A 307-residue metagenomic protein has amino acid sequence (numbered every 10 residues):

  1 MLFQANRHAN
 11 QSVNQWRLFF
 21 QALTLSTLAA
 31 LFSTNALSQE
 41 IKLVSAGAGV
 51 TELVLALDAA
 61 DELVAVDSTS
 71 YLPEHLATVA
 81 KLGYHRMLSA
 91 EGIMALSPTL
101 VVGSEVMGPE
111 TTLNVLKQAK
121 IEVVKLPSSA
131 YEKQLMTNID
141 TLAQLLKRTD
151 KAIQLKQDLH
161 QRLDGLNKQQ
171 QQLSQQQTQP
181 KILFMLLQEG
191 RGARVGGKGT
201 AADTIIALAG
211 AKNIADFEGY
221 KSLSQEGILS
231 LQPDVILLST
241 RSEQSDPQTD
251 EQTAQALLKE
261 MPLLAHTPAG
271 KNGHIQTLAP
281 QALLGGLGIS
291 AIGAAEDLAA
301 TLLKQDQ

Functional and structural regions predicted by a protein language model:
F3-T24: Bacterial N-terminal signal peptides that target proteins for export
S38-K42, T111-G190, K212-D216, K271-Q307: Extracytoplasmic substrate-binding proteins
K42-L96, L100-V106: A short, structured surface patch at a secondary-structure boundary
G47, E105-V106, S128, E218 (+1 more regions): Short secondary-structure boundary segments
D67, G196-K221: His/Asp/Glu-enriched short active-site or ligand-binding loop at hydrolase and phosphoryl-transfer sites
E91-S97, S224-Q232: Short helices/loops that flank or line small-molecule/ion binding pockets
